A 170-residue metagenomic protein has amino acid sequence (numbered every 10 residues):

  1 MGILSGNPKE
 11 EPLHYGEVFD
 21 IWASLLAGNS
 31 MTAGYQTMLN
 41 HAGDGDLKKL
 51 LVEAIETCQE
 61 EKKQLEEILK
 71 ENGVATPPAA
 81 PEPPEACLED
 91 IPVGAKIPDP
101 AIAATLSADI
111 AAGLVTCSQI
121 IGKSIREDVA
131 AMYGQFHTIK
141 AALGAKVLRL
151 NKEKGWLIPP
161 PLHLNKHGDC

Functional and structural regions predicted by a protein language model:
M1-N29, A42-G45: Leu/Val/Ala/Ile-rich N-terminal alpha-helices, chiefly Sec-type signal peptides and the beginnings
G2-L4, E67-A108, P159-C170: Carboxylate-rich helix-loop segments that flank metal/cofactor sites and access channels in metalloenzymes
L13-I21, G45-K63, I102, E127-A141: Alpha-helical scaffold segments that form or flank carboxylate-/histidine-based iron centers
E17-N40, L88-F136: Acidic/histidine-rich alpha-helical segments that form the ligand environment of transition-metal centers
Y35, H41-G45, K62-K63, K96-I97 (+4 more regions): Aromatic-enriched hydrophobic runs in primary sequence
G45-P81, A141-K154: Conserved alpha-helical segments that form or flank metal/cofactor-binding pockets of metalloenzymes
D109-C170: Preference for long, well-ordered alpha-helical segments
